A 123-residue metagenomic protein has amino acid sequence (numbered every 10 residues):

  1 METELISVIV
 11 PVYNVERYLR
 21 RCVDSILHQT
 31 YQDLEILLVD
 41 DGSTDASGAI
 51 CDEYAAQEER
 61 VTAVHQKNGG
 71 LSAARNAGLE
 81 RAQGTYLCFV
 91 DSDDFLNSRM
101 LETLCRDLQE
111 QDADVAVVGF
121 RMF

Functional and structural regions predicted by a protein language model:
M1-F123: Nucleotide-sugar donor-binding/catalytic module of glycosyltransferases that assemble extracellular/cell-envelope
